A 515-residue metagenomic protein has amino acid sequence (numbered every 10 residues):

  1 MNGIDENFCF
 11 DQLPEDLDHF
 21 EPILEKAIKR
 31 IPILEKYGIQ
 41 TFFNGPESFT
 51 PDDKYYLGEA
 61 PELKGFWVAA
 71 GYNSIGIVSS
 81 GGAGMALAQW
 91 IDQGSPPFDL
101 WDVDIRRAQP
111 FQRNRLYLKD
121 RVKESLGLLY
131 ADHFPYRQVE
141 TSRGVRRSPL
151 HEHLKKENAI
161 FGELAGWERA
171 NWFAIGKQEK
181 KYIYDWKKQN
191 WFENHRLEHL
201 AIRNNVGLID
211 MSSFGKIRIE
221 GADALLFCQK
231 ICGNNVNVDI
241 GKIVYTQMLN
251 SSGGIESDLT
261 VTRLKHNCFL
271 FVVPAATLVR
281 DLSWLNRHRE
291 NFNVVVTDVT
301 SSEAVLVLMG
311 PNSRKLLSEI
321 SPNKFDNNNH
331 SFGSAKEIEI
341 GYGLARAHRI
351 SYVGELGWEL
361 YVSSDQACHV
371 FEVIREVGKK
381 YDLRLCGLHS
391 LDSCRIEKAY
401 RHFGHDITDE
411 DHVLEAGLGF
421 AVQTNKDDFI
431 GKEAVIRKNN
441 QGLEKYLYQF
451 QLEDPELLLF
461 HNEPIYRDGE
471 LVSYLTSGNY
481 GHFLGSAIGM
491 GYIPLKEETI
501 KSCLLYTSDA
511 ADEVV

Functional and structural regions predicted by a protein language model:
P14, H19-E124, L128-A131, Q138-V139: C-terminal catalytic lobe of FAD-dependent flavoproteins
R107-L249, G254: Acidic, proline/glycine-enriched N-terminal capping motif
A201, S212-S213, I219-E220, L388-A487: Functionally critical, mid-to-C-terminal surface segments that flank or help form catalytic/ligand
A222-I255, P311-G343: Internal amphipathic helical hairpin motif
R289, N293-N439, L443: Glycine-rich, acidic
L475-L505: A conserved acidic, glycine/proline-rich C-terminal tail/linker
Y506-V515: Single conserved hydrophobic/aromatic residue that forms the stacking wall/gate of nucleotide- or nucleobase-binding
